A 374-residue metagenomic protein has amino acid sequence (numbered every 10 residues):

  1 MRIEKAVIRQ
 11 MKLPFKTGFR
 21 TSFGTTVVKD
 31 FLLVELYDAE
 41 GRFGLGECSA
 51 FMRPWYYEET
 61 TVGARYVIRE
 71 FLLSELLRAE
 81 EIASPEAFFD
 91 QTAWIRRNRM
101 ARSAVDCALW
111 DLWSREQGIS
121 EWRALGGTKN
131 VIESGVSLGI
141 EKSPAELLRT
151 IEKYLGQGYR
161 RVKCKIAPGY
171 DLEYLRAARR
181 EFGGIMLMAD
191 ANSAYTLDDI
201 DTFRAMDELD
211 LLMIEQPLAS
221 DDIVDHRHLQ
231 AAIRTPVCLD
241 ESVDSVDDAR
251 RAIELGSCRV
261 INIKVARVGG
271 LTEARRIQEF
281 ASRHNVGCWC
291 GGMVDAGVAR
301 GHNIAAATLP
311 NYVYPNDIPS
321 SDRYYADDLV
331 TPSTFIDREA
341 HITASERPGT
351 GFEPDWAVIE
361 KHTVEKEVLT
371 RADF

Functional and structural regions predicted by a protein language model:
M1-G44, S49-Y56, R323-D327: Structured beta-strand/loop patches that form or line metal/cofactor-binding pockets in enzymes
M1-K5, R115, I119-V131, F335 (+1 more regions): N-terminal amphipathic alpha-helix/helix-capping segment at the start of soluble metabolic enzymes
I3, V34, G41, V105 (+9 more regions): Conserved, mostly hydrophobic/aromatic
E4-F15, F31, V294-F374: Flexible C-terminal active-site loop/helix
K5, Y37-A39, F43-E116: Metal- or metallocofactor-binding catalytic centers and their adjacent structured scaffolds across diverse enzyme
G46, S134-L138, V162-C164, L187-A191 (+5 more regions): Hydrophobic faces of well-ordered beta-strands that scaffold small-molecule active sites in alpha/beta enzyme cores
R123-I233: Metal-dependent enolase-superfamily TIM-barrel catalytic cores that perform enediolate-based chemistry
D221-C238, V243-H341: Shared catalytic-loop signature of beta/alpha-barrel
